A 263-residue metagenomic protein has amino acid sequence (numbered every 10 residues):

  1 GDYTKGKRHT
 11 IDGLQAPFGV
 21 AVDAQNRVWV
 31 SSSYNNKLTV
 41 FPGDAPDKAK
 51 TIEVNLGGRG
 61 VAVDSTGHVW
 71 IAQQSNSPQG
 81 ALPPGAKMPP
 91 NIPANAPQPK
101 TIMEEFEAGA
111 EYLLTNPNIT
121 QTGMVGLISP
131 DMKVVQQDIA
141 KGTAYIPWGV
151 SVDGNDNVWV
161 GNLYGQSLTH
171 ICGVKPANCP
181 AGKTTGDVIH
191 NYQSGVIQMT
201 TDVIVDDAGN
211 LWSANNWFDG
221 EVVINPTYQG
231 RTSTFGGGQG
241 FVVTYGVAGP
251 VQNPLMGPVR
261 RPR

Functional and structural regions predicted by a protein language model:
G1-R263: Flexible "stalk/tail and boundary" regions
